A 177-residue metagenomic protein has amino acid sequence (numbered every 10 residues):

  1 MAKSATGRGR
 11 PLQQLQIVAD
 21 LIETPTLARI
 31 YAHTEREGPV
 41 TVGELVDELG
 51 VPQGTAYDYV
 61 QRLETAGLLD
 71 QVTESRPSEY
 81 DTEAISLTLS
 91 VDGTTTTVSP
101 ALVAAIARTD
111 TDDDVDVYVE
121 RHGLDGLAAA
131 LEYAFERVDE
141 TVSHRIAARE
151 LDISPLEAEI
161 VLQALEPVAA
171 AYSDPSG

Functional and structural regions predicted by a protein language model:
M1-G177: Haloarchaeal acidic low-complexity proteome signature biased toward cell-envelope/secretome components but also
